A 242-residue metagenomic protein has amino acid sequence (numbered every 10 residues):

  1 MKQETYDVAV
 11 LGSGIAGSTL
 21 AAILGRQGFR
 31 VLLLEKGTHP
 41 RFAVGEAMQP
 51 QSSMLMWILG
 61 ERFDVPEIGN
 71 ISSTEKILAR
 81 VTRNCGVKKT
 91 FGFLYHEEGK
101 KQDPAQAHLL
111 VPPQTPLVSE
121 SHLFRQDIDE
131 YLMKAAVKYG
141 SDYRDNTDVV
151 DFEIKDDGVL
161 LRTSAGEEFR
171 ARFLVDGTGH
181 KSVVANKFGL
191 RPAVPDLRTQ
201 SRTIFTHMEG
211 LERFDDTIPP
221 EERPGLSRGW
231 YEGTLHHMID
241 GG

Functional and structural regions predicted by a protein language model:
K2-A16, L32: Beta1/beta-strand and adjacent pyrophosphate-binding region of the FAD-binding site in flavoprotein oxidoreductases
A16, H39, K181: Conserved Rossmann-like nucleotide-cofactor binding loop
L20-F29, L55: A short, Lys/Arg-enriched amphipathic alpha-helix followed by its capping loop at the start of a domain
G25-E46: Glycine-rich FAD pyrophosphate-binding loop
R41-K100: N-terminal FAD cofactor-binding segment of flavoenzymes
P113-K134, V183: Short beta-strand to alpha-helix junction loop
A135-G242: Predominantly flavin-linked oxidoreductase catalytic cores and closely associated redox partners
